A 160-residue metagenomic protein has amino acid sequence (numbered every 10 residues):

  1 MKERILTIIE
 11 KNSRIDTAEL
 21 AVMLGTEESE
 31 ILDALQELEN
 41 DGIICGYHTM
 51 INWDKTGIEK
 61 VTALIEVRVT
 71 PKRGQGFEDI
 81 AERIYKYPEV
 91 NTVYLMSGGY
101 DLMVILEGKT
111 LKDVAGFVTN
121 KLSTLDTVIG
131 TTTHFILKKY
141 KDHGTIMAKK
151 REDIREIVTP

Functional and structural regions predicted by a protein language model:
M1-P160: A compositional/biophysical signature of low hydrophobicity enriched in polar/charged and small residues
